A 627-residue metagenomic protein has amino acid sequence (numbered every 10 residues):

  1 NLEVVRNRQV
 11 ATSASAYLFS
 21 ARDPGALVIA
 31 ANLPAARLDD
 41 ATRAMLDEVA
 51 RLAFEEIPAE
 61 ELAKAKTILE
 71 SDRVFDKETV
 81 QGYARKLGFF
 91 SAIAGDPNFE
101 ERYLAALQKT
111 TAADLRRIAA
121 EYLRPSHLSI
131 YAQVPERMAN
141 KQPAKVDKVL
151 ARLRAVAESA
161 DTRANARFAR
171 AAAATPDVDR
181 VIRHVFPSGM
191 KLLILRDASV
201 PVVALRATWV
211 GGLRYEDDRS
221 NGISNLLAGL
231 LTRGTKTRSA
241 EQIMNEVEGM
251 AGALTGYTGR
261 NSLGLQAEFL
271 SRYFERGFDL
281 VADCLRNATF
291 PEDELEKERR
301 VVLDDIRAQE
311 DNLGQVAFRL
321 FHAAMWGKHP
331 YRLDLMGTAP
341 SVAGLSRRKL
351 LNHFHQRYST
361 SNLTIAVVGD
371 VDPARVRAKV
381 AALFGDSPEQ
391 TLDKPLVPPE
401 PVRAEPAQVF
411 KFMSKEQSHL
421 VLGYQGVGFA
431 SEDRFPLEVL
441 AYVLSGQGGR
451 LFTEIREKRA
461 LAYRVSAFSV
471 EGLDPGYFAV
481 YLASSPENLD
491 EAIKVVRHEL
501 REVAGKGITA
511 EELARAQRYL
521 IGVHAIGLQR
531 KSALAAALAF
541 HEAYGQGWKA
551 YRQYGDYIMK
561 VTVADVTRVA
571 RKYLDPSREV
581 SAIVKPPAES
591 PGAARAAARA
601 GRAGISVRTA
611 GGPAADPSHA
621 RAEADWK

Functional and structural regions predicted by a protein language model:
N1-K109, S129-Q133, L193-L195, S199-T232 (+10 more regions): M16 family metallopeptidases and their MPP-like homologs
V5, A119, F435-V439, Q447 (+2 more regions): PPIase-associated folding chaperone regions across multiple families
E101-T208, D372-K411, Y557-K627: Proteolytic maturation boundary segments
G189, S341-G344: Structural alpha/beta core scaffold segments of enzyme domains
L451, I455: Active-site cores that bind ATP or allylic diphosphates and position pyrophosphate for catalysis
